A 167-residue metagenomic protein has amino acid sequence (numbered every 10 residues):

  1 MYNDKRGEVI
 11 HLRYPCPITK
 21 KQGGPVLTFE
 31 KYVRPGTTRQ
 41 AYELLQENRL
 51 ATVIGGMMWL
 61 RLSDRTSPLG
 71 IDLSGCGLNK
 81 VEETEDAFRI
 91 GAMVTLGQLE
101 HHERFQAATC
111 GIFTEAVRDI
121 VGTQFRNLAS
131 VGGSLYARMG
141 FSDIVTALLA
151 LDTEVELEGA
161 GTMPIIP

Functional and structural regions predicted by a protein language model:
Y2-K5, V9-P167: C-terminal structural segment of proteins
